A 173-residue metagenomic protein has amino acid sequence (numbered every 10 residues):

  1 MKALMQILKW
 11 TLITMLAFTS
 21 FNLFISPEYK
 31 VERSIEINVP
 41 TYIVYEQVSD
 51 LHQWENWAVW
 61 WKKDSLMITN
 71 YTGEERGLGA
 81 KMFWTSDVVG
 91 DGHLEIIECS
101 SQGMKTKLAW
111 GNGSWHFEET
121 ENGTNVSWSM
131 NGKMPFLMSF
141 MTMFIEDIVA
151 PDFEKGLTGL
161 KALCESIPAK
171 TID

Functional and structural regions predicted by a protein language model:
K2, Q6-I68: Hydrophobic ligand-binding cavity/cleft-lining segments
K2-T19, L23-F24, L78, F83-N125 (+1 more regions): Hydrophobic-ligand binding "helix-grip"
E28, S34, S166-D173: N-terminal targeting or signal-anchor segments and their processing/structural boundaries
E36, E46, V88, I145-D152: Extracytoplasmic/periplasmic, Sec-exported soluble proteins
T41, L51-S101, M138: Extracytoplasmic/periplasmic/luminal assembly and interaction segments in envelope/secretory/respiratory proteins
I43-W54, M82, I96, M104-T106 (+3 more regions): Hydrophobic pocket/interface hotspot
W57, L163-S166: Amphipathic, soluble alpha-helical interaction motifs
K107-K155, L160-A162, T171-D173: Beta-strand/loop substructures that line and gate deep hydrophobic ligand-binding cavities in soluble
